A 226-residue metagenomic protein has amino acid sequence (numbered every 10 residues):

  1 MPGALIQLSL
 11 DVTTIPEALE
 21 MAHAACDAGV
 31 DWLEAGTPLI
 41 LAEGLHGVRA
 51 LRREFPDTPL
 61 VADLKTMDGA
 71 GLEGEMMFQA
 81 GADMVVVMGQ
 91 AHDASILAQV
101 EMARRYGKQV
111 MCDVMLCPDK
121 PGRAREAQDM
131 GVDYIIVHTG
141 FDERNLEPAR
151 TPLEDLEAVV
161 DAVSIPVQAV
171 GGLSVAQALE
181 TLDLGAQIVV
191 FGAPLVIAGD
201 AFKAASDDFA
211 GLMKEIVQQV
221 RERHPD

Functional and structural regions predicted by a protein language model:
M1-A4, E54, G71-F78, A82-V87 (+2 more regions): Catalytic core of soluble alpha/beta enzymes
M1-G71, A127-Q128, A204-E215: Conserved N-terminal beta1-alpha1 strand-loop-helix module at the mouth
P2-I6, G29-D31, P56-P59, A82-D83 (+4 more regions): Short, well-ordered coil/turn segments that N-cap beta-strands
D11, W32-I40, P59-M67, D83-A94 (+3 more regions): Catalytic beta/alpha-barrel core
M21, G69-A80, P118-M130, A162 (+2 more regions): Catalytic cores of alpha/beta
A25, L51, M77, A103 (+4 more regions): Generic structural signal for hydrophobic
L41-K65, A98-L116, P148-L173, D207-D226: Alpha-helix-loop-beta-strand connector modules within alpha/beta enzyme cores
A82-A94, I135-L146, L184-L212: Glycine-rich phosphate-binding active-site loops on the catalytic face of alpha/beta enzymes
